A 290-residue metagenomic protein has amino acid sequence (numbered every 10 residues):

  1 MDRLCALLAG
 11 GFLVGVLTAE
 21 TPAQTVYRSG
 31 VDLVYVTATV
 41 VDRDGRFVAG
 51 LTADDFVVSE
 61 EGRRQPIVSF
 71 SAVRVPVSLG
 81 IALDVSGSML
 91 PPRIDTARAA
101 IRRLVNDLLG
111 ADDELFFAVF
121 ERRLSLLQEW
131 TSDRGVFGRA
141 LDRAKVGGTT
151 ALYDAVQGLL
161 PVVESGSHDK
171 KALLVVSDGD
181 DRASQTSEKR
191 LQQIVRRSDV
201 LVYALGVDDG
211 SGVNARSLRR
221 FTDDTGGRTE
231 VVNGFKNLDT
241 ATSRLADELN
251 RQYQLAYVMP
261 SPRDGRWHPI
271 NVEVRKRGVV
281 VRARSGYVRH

Functional and structural regions predicted by a protein language model:
M1-D2: N-terminal secretory signal peptides that target proteins for export/translocation
C5-T18: Bacterial N-terminal signal peptides
A19-H290: Scaffold/interface architecture of coatomer-like assemblies
